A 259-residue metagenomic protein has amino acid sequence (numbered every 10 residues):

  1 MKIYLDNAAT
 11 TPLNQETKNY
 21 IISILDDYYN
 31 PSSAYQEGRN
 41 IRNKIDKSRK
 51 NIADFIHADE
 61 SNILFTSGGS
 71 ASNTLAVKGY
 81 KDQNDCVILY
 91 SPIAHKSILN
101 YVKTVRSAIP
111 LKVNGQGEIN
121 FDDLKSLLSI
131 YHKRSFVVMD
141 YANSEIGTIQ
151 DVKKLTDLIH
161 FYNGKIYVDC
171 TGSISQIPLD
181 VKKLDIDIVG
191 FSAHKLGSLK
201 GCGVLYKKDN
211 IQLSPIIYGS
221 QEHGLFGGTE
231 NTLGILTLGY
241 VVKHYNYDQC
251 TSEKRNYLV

Functional and structural regions predicted by a protein language model:
M1-V259: Pyridoxal 5′-phosphate
